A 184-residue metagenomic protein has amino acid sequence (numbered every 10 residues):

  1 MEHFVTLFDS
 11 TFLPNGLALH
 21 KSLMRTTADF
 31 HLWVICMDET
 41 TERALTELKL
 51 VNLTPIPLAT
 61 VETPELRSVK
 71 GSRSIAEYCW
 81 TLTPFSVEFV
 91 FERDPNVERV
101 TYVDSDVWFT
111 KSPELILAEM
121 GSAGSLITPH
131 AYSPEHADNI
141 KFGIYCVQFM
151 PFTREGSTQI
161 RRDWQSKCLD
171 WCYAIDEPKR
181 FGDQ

Functional and structural regions predicted by a protein language model:
M1-Q184: Glycosyltransferase catalytic domains, chiefly GT-A lineage
